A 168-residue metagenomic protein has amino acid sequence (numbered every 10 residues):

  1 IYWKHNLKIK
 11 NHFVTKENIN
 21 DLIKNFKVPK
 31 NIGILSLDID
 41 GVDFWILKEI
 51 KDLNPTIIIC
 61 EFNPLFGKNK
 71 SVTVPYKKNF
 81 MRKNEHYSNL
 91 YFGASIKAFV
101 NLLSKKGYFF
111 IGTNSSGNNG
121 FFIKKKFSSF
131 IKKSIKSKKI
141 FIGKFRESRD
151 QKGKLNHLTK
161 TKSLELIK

Functional and structural regions predicted by a protein language model:
I1-L37, P64-G67, S148-D150, H157: SAM cofactor-binding core of SAM-dependent methyltransferases, primarily the Rossmann-like beta-alpha-beta module
T15-K16, D40-V42, N63-L65, S116-G120 (+1 more regions): Short, solvent-exposed loop/turn segments at secondary-structure junctions
L22-F26, N69-K168: Rossmann-like AdoMet/SAM-dependent catalytic core
I34-S36, I57-I59, N119-I123: Conserved hydrophobic/aromatic beta-strand scaffold that supports enzyme active sites
G41-L53: A short, conserved alpha-helix within the catalytic core of class I
K51-P55, P75-Y76: Glycine-rich, phosphate-binding/catalytic loops in enzymes
P55-F66: Conserved beta-strand signature within the Rossmann-like core of class I S-adenosyl-L-methionine
